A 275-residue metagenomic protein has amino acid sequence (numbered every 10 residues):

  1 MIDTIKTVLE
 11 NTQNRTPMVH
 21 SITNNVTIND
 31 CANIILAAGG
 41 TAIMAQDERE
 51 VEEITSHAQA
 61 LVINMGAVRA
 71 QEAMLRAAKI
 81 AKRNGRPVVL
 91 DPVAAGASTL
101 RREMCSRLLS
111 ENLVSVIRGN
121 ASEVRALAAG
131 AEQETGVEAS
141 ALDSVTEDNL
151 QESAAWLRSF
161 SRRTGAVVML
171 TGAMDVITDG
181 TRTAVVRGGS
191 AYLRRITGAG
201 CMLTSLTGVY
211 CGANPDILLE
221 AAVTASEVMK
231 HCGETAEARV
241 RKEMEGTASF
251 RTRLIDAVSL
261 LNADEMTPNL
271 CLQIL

Functional and structural regions predicted by a protein language model:
M1-M44: Glycine-rich phosphate/adenosyl-contacting loop at the front of the ribokinase-like
I34, A38-L90: Active-site cofactor/substrate anionic-group-binding motifs, chiefly glycine- and Lys/Arg-rich phosphate-binding loops
V68-A70, A94-S98, V176, L193: Short, small-residue-enriched loops and turns at beta-alpha junctions that line or gate enzyme active sites
L75-G119: Glycine/small-residue-rich loop that forms an oxyanion/phosphate-binding "nest" at active or ligand-binding sites
R101-T183: Conserved phosphate/ATP/ADP-binding segment of small-molecule kinases
A184-T197: Short pre-catalytic strand/loop immediately N-terminal to key active-site residues, enriched for Gly-Thr
T197, S205-S249: Conserved post-catalytic alpha-helical subdomain immediately downstream of the catalytic base and nucleotide-binding
H231-L275: Charged C-terminal helix
